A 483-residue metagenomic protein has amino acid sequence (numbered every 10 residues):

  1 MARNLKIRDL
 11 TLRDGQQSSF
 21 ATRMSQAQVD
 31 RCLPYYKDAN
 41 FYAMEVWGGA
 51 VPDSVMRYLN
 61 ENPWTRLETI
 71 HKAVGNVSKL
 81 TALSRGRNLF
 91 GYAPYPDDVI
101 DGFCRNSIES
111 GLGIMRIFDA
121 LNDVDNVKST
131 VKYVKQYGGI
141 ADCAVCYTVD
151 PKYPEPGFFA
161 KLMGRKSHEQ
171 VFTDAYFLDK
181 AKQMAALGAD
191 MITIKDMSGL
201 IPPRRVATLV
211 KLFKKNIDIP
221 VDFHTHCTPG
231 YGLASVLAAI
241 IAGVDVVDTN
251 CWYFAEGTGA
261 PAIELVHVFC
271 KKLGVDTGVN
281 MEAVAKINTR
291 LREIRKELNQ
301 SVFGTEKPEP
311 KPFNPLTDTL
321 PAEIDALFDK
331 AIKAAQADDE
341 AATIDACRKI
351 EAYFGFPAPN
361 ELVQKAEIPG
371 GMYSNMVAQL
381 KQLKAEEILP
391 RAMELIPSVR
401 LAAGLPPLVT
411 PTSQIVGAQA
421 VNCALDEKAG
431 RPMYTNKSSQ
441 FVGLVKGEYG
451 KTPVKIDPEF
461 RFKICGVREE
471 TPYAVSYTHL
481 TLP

Functional and structural regions predicted by a protein language model:
I7-L10, M44-V46, S78-S84, M115 (+4 more regions): Hydrophobic faces of well-ordered beta-strands that scaffold small-molecule active sites in alpha/beta enzyme cores
G15, I117, I192, G243: Conserved, mostly hydrophobic/aromatic
R31-W47, E109-S110: Catalytic domains of carbohydrate-active enzymes, especially glycoside hydrolases
G48-K128, V145-F177: Active-site beta->alpha loop and helix N-cap motifs at the rims of alpha/beta catalytic domains
N60-W64, L121-Y137, G199-F213, T258-I263: Active-site-adjacent beta->alpha loops and helix N-cap segments on the catalytic face of soluble alpha/beta enzymes
Y231-A242: Catalytic cores of alpha/beta
D245-G259: Glycine-rich phosphate-binding active-site loops on the catalytic face of alpha/beta enzymes
T478-P483: Conserved small/polar residues in nucleotide/adenosyl-binding loops
